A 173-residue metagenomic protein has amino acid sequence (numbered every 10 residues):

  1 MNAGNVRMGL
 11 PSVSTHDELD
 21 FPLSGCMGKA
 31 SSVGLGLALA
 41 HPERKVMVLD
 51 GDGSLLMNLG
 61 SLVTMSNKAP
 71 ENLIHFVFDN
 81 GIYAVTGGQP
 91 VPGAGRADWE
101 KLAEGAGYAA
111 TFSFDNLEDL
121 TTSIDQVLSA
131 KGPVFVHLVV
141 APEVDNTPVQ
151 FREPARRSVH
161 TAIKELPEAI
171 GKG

Functional and structural regions predicted by a protein language model:
M1-A3, P22-G25, V48, F112-F114 (+1 more regions): General beta-strand structural signal in soluble alpha/beta enzymes
A3-R7, N80-I82, V139-D145: Glycine-rich beta-alpha junction loops
V6, G28-K29, N116-L120: Short acidic loop-to-helix transition motifs that present clustered carboxylates
M8-D79: Thiamine diphosphate
G9-L10, V85-T86, L120-S123, E143-V149: Short active-site-adjacent structural elements
H16, S129-G173: Glycine/aspartate-rich loop-and-adjacent alpha/beta segment that forms the canonical ThDP
F78-Q89: Long, charge-dense
P90-Q126: Conserved thiamine diphosphate
